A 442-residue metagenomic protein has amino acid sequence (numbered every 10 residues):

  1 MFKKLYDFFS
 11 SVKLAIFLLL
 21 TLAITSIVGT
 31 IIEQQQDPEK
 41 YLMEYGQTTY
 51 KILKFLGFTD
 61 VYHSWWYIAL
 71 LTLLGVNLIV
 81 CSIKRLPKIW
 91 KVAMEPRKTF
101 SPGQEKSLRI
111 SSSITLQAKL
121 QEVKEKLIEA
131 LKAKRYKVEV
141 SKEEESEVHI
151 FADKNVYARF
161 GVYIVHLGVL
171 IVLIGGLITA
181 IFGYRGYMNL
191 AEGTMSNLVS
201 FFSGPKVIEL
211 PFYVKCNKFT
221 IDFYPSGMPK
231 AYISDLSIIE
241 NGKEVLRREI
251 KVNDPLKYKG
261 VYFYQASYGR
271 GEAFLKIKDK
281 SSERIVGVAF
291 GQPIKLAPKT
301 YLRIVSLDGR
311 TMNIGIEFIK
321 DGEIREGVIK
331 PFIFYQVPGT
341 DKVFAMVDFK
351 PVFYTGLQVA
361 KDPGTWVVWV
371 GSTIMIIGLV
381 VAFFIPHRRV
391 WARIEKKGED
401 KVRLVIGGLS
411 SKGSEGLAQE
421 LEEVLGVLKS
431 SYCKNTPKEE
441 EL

Functional and structural regions predicted by a protein language model:
M1-L442: Solvent-exposed, non-transmembrane regions of integral membrane proteins
